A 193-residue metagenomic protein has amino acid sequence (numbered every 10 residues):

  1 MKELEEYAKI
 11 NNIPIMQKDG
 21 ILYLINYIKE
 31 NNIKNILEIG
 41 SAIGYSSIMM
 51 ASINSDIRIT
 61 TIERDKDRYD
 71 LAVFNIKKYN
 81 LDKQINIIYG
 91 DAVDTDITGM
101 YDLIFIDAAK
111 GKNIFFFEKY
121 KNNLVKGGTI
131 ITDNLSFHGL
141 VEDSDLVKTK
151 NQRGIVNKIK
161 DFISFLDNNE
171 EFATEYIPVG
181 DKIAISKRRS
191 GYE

Functional and structural regions predicted by a protein language model:
M1-L103, K110-I131, L135-E193: A short alpha-helical cap/connector motif
